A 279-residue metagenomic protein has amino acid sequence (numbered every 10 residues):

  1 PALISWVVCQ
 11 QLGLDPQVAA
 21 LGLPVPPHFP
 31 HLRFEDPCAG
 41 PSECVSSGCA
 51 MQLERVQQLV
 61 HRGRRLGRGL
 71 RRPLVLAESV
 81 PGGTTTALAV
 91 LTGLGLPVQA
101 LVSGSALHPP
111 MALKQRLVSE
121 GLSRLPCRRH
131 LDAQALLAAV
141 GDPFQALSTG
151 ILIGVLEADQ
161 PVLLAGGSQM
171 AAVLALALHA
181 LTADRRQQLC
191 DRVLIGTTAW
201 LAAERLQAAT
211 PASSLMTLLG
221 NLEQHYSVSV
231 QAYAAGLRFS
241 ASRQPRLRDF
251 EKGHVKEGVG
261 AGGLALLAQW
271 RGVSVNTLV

Functional and structural regions predicted by a protein language model:
P1-A77, P81-V279: N-terminal loops that bind phosphate or other acidic moieties and the adjacent beta-alpha structural core
